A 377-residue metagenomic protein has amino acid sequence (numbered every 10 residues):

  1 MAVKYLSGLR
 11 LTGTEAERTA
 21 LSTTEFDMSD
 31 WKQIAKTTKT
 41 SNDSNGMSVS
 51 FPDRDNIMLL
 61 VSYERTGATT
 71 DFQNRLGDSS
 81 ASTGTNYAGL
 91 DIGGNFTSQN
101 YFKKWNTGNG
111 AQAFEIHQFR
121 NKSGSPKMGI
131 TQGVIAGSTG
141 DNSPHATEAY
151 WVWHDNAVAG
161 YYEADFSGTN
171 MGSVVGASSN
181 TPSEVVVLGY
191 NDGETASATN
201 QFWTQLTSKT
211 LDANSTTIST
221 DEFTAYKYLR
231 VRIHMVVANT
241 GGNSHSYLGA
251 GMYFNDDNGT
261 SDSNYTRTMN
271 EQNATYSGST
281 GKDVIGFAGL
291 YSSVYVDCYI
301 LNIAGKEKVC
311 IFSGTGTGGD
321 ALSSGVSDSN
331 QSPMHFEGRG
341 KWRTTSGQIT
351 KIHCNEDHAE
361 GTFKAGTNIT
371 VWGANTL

Functional and structural regions predicted by a protein language model:
A2-L377: Surface-exposed molecular-recognition determinants
